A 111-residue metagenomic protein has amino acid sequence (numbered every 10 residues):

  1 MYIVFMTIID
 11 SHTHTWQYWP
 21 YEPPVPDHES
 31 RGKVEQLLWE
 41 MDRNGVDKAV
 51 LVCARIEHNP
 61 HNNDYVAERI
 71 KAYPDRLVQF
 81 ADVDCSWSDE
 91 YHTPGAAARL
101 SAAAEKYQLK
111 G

Functional and structural regions predicted by a protein language model:
M1-D64: An N-terminally biased module of ancient metal coordination in phosphate/nucleic-acid-related enzymes
K48, E57-G111: Active-site gating/metal-coordination segments in enzymes
